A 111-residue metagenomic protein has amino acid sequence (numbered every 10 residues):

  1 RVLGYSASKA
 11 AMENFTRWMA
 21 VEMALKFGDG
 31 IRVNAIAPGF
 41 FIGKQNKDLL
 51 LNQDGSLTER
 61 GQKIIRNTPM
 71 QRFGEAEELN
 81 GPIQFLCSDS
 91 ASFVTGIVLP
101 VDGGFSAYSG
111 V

Functional and structural regions predicted by a protein language model:
R1-A7: Active-site loop-to-helix junction immediately N-terminal to the catalytic Tyr of the SDR YXXXK motif in Rossmann-fold
S8, T16: Active-site helix of classical SDR
V21-K26, S92: Alpha-helical segment proximal to the catalytic Tyr-Lys
F27, R32, V94-G96: Short, small/polar-rich loop/turn modules that mediate ligand/substrate recognition or access, typified
R32-I42, C87, P100-D102: Conserved SDR Rossmann-fold cofactor-binding beta-strand/turn motif
F40-T68, E78, Y108-V111: A glycine/serine/threonine-rich, flexible loop-to-helix segment that serves as the NAD(P) cofactor-binding "lid"
L79-N80, L86: Non-catalytic, hydrophobic alpha-helical segments
I83-Q84, T95-V111: Short C-terminal tail/terminal secondary-structure segment of NAD(P)H-dependent dehydrogenase/reductase domains
